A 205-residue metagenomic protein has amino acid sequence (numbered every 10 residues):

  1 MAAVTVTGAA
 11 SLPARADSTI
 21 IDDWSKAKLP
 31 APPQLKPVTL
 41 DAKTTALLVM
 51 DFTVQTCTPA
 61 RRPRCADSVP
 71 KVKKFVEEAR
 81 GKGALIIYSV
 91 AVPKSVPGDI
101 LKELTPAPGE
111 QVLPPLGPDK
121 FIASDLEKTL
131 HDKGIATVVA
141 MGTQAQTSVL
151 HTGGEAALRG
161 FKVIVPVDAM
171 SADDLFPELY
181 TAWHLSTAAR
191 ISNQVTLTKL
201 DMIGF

Functional and structural regions predicted by a protein language model:
V4-P13: C-terminal segment of classical bacterial N-terminal signal peptides
T5, R61, P115: Generic anion/oxyanion-binding catalytic loop in active/binding sites
L12-A46, G81, P93-F205: Active-site-adjacent betaalpha module
S18-K26, C57-A66: Acidic/histidine-rich helix-loop elements that form or flank divalent-metal/phosphate-binding sites at the catalytic
L48-P59: Acidic/histidine-rich, surface-exposed loop or edge segments in extracytoplasmic proteins
R61-A79, A84-I87: A short alpha/beta connector and helix-capping loop motif
